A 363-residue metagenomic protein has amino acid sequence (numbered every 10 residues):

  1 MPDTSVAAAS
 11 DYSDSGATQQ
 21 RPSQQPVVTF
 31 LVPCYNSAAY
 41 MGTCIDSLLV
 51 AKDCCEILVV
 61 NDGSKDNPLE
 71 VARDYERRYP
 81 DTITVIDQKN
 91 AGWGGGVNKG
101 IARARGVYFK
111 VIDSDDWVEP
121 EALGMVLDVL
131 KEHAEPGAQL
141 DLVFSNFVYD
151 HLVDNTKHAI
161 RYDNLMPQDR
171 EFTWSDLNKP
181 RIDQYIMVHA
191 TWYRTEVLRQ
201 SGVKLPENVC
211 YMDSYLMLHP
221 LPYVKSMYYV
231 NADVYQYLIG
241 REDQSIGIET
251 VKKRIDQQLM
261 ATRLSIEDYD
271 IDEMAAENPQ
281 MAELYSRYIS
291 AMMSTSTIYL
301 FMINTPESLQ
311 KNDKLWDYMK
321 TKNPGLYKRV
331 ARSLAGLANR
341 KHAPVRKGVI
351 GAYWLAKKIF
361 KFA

Functional and structural regions predicted by a protein language model:
M1-D3, A7-A9, F301-A363: Membrane-interface aromatic/basic loop that binds lipid-linked glycans or pyrophosphate carriers, typified by
M1-S47: N-proximal low-complexity "stem/linker" segments adjacent to membrane-targeting elements
D46-C55: Short, acidic, metal-binding catalytic loop of nucleotide-sugar glycosyltransferases
S47, N61-E70, A91: A conserved acidic beta->alpha catalytic loop
Q88-A104: Glycine-rich, basic loop-to-helix element that forms the pyrophosphate-binding segment of sugar-nucleotide handling
W93, W117-M227, Y237-I239, D243-V251: Donor-binding/catalytic cores of nucleotide-activated saccharide and glycerol-phosphate transferases/polymerases
F109: Short aromatic/hydrophobic "clamp" motif used to bind/position activated sugar donors
A232-R241, G247-A276, A291, T295-P324: Catalytic core of nucleotide-sugar-dependent glycosyltransferases
